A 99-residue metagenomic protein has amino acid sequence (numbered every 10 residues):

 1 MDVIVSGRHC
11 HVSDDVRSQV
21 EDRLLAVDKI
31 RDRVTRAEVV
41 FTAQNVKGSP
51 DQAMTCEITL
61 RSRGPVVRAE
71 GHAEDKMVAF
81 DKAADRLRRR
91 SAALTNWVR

Functional and structural regions predicted by a protein language model:
M1-R99: N-terminal, polar/charged subdomain of small-to-medium soluble alpha/beta proteins
